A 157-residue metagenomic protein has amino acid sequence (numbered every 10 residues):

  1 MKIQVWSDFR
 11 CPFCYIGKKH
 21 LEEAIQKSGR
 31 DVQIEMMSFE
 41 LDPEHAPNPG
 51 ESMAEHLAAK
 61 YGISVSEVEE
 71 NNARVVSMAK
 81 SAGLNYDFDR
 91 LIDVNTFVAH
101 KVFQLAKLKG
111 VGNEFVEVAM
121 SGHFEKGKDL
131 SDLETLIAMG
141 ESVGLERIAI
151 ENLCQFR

Functional and structural regions predicted by a protein language model:
K2-D8, F13-V32, M36, F103-R157: C-terminal cap of thioredoxin/glutaredoxin-like
K18-H123: Structural alpha/beta surface segment adjacent to cysteine/selenocysteine redox centers across thiol/disulfide enzymes
